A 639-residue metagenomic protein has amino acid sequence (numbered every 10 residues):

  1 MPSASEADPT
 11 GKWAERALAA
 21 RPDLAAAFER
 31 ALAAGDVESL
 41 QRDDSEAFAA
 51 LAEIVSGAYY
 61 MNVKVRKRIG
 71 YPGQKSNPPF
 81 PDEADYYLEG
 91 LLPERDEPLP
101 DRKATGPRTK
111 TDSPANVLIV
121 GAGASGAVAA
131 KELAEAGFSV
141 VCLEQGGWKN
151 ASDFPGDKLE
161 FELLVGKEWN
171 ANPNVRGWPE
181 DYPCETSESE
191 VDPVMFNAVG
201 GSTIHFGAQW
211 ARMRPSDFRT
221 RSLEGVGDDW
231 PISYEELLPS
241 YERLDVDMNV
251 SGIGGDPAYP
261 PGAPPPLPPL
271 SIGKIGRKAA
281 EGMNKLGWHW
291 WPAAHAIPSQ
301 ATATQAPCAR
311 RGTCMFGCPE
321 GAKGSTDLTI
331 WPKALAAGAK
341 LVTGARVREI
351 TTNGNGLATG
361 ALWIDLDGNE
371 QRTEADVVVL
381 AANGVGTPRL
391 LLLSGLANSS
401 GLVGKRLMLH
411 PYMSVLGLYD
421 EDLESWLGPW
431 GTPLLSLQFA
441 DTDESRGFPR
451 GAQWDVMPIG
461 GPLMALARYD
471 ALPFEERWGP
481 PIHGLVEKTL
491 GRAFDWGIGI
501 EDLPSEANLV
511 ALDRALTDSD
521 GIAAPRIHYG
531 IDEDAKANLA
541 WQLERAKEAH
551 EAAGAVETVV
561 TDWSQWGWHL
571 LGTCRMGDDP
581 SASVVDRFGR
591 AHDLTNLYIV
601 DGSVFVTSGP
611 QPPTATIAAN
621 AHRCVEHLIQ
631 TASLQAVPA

Functional and structural regions predicted by a protein language model:
M1-G106: Mature-region segments of soluble proteins
I69, P78-P79, L88, P93-V117 (+3 more regions): Extreme N-terminal leader/targeting segments of oxidoreductases
G106-S222, V226, P231-E235, P239-E242 (+3 more regions): N-terminal glycine-rich phosphate/pyrophosphate-binding loop and immediately adjacent elements
G123-A124, V385, V604: Residue-level detector of alpha-helix initiation sites
E132-E135, S139, G146-E160, E320 (+7 more regions): Glycine-rich loop(s) and the adjacent beta-strand/alpha-helix scaffold that form part
G147, E162, N170, P179-Y182 (+4 more regions): Mid-to-C-terminal "cap/lid" subdomains and adjacent gly/pro-rich loops that border and regulate access to redox
G166-N172, Y182-T186, R221-V347, W563-S564 (+1 more regions): Conserved redox-cofactor binding core of oxidoreductases
P292-A296, A303-C314, G321, R348-N353 (+6 more regions): A glycine-rich dinucleotide-binding beta-alpha-beta segment and adjacent secondary-structure elements that constitute
